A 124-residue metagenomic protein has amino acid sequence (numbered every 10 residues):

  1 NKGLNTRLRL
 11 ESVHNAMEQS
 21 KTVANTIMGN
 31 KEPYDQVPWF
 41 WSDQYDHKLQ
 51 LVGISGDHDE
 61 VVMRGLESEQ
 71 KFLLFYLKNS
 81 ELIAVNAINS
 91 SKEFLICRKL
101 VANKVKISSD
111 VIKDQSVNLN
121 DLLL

Functional and structural regions predicted by a protein language model:
N1-S91: Mid-to-C-terminal Rossmann-like scaffold of FAD/NAD(P)H-dependent oxidoreductases
S68-L124: C-terminal auxiliary extensions adjacent to catalytic cores
